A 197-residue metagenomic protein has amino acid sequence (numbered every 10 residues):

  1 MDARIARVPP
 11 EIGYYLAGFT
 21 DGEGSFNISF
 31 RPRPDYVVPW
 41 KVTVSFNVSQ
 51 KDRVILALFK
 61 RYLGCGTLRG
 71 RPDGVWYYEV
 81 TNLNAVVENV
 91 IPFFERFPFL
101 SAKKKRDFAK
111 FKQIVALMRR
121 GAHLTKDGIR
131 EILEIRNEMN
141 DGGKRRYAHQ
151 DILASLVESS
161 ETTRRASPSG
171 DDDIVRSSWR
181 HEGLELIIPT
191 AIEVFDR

Functional and structural regions predicted by a protein language model:
M1-R197: Internal intein/HINT superfamily modules and their associated LAGLIDADG
